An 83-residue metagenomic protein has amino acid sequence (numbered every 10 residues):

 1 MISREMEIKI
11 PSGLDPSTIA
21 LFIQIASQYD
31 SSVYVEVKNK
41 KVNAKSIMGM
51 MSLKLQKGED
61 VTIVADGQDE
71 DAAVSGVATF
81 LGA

Functional and structural regions predicted by a protein language model:
M1-E5, D60-T62: Intrinsic-disorder/low-complexity, polar/charged segments enriched in Ser/Thr/Lys/Arg/Asp/Glu/Gln
I2, F22, Y29, A78-F80: Aromatic-residue detector
E7-N43, M48-L53: Compact, glycine-rich, soluble single-domain proteins
M51-A83: C-terminal structural segments of small proteins and small subunits
